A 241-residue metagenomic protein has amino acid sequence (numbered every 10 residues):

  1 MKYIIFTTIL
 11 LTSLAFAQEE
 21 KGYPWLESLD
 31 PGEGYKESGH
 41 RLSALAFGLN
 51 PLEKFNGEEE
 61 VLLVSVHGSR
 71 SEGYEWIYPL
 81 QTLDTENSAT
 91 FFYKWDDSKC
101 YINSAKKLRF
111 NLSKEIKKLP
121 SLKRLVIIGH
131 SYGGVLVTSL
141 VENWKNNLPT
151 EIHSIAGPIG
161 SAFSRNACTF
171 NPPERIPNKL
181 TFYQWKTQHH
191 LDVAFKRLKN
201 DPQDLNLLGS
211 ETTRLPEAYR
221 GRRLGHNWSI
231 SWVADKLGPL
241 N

Functional and structural regions predicted by a protein language model:
M1-I4: Positively charged n-region of N-terminal signal peptides that target proteins for export
T8-A17: Hydrophobic h-region of N-terminal signal peptides that target proteins for export in Gram-negative bacteria
Q18-K123: Active-site catalytic motif of lipid deacylating hydrolases and related acyltransferases
L63, T90-S98, I102-V193: Serine-dependent carboxylesterase/thioesterase catalytic core of lipase-like alpha/beta-hydrolase/SGNH enzymes
H67, A156, K196-K199: Residue-level detector of functionally special positions within alpha-helical transmembrane segments of multi-pass
L80-L83, W144-K145, T169-P172, D201-Q203: Glycine-rich, phosphate-binding/catalytic loops in enzymes
P172-N241: C-terminal catalytic-base region of ester-bond hydrolases, centering on the histidine of the charge-relay
